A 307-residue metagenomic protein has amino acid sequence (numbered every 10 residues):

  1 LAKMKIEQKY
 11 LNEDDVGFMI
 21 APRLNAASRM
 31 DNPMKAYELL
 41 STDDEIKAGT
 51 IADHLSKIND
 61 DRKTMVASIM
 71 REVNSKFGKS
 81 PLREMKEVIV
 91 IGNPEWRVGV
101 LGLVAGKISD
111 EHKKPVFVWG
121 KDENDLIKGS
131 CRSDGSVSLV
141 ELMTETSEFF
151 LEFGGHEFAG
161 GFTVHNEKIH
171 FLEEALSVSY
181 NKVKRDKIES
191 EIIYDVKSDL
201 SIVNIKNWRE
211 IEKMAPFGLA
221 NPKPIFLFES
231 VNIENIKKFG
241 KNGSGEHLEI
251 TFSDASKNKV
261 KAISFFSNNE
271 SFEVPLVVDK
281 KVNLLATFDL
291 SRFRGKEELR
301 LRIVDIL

Functional and structural regions predicted by a protein language model:
L1-P22, A26-K76, C131-L307: Acidic, two-metal ion nucleic-acid-processing modules in DNA metabolism proteins
T42-D43, I91-E95, S109-F117: Non-catalytic terminal/interface segments that mediate subunit docking, oligomerization, and allosteric communication
K79-G106: Flexible, glycine/threonine-enriched loop-and-boundary segments that flank and lead into catalytic domains of large
E84-E87, E111-P115, D125: Short coil/turn connectors at secondary-structure junctions
N93-P94, G106, K121, N166 (+1 more regions): Residues immediately flanking
V104, D110-H112, F117, V203 (+1 more regions): Extended beta-strand-rich architecture
F117-S133: Short glycine-cluster motifs
